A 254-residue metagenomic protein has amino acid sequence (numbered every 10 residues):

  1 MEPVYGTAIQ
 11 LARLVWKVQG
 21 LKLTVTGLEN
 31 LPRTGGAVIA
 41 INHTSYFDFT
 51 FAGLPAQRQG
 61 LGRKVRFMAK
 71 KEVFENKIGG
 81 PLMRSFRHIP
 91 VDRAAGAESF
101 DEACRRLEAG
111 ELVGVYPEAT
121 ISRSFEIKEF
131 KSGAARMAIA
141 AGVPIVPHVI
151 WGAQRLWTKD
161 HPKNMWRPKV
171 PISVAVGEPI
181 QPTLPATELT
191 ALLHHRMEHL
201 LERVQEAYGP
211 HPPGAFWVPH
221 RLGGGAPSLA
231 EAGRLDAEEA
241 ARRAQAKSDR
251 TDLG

Functional and structural regions predicted by a protein language model:
M1-T26, F51, R63, N76-F86: A transmembrane-helix-recognition feature enriched in membrane-embedded lipid enzymes and envelope glyco-/phospholipid
P3-V4, A97-G254: Non-catalytic C-terminal accessory region of glycerolipid acyltransferases and related lyso-lipid remodeling enzymes
A12, R84-P90, P117-I121: Short, basic, glycine/proline-bearing loop/turn elements
L14-G20, P90-A94, S124: Short, flexible loop segments at the rims of nucleotide/cofactor-binding pockets, characterized by
K17-Q19, L61, A109, P168: Short, structurally constrained coil/turn elements that cap an alpha-helix or connect an alpha-helix to the following
L23-G27, A52-L54, F100-E102, D160-P162: A generic local structural motif
R33-A95: Catalytic core of membrane glycerolipid acyltransferases/transacylases, capturing the structured, soluble-facing
